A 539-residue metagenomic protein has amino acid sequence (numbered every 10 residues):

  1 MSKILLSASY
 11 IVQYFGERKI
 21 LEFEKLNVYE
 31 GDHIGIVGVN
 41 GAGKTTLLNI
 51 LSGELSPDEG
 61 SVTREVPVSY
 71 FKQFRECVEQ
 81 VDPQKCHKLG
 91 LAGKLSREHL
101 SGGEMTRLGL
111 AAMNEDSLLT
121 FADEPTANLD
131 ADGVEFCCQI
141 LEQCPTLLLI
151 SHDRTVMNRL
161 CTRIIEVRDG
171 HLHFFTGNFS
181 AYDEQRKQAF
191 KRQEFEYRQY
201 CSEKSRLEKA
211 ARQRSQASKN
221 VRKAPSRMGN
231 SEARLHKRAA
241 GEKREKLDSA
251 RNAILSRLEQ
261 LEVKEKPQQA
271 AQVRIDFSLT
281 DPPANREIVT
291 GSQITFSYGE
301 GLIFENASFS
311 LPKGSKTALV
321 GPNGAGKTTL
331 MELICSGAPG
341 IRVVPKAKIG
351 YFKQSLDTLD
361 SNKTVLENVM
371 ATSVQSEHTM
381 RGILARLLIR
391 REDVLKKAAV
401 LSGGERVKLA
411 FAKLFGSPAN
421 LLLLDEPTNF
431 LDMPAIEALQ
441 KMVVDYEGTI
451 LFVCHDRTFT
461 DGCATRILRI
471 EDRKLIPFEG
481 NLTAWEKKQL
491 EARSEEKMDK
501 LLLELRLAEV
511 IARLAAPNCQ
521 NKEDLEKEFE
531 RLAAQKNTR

Functional and structural regions predicted by a protein language model:
M1-Q193, D281-R539: ABC ATP-binding cassette signature C-motif
S2, E194-L302, K527, Q535-T538: Flexible nucleotide-interacting loop at or near the entrance of a catalytic core
